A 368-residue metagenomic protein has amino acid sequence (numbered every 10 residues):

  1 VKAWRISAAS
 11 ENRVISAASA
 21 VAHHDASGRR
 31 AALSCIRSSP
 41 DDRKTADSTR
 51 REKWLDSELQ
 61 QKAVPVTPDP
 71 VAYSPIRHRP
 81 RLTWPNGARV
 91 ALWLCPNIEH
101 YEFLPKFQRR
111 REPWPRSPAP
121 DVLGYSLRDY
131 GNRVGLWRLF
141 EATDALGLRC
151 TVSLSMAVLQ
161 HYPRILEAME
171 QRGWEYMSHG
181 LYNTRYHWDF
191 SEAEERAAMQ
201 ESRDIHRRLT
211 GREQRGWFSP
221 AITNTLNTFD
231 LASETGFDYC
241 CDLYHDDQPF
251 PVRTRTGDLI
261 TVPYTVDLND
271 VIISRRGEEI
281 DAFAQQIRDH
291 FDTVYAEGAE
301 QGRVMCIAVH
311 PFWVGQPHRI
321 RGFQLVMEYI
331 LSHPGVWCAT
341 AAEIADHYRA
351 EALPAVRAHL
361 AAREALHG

Functional and structural regions predicted by a protein language model:
K2-S19, S27-R30, S34-S39, R43 (+1 more regions): Low-acidity, Ser/Thr- and Arg-rich intrinsically disordered low-complexity segments
A26-S27, A46, V64, Y182: Intrinsic structural disorder/low-complexity segments
W54-I260, A284-I307, W313-G368: Catalytic alpha-helical scaffold of carbohydrate-active enzymes acting on polysaccharides/glycoconjugates
P263-T293: A conserved mid-domain beta-alpha-beta active-site/ligand-binding segment of alpha/beta enzyme cores
